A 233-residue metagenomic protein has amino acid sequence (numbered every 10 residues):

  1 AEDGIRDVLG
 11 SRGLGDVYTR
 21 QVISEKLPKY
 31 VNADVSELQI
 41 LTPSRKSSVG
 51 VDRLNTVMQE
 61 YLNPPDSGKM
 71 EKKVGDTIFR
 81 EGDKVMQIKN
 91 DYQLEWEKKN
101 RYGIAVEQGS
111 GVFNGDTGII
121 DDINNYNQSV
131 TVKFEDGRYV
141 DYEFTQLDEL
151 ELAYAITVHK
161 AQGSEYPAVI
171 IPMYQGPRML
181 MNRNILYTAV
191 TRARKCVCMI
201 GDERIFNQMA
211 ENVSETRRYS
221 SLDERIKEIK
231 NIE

Functional and structural regions predicted by a protein language model:
A1, S67-K69, L180: Short gly/ser/thr-rich secondary-structure transition/capping motifs
A1-L14, Y18: Single conserved hydrophobic/aromatic residue that forms the stacking wall/gate of nucleotide- or nucleobase-binding
E2-I5, E25-P28, T157, N184-L186: A generic local structural motif
I5-R6, V74, E107, I156: A structural connector/turn signal
S11-R12, D16, S47-S48, K72 (+3 more regions): Hydrophobic alpha-helical scaffolding
S11-R12, R80-D83, S164, E203-I205: Conserved helicase motor core of SF1/SF2 NTP-dependent helicases
T19-N127, E233: Accessory interdomain/linker segments of ATP-dependent helicases and helicase-like nucleic-acid enzymes that mediate
E107-S110, N114-E233: C-terminal accessory regions
